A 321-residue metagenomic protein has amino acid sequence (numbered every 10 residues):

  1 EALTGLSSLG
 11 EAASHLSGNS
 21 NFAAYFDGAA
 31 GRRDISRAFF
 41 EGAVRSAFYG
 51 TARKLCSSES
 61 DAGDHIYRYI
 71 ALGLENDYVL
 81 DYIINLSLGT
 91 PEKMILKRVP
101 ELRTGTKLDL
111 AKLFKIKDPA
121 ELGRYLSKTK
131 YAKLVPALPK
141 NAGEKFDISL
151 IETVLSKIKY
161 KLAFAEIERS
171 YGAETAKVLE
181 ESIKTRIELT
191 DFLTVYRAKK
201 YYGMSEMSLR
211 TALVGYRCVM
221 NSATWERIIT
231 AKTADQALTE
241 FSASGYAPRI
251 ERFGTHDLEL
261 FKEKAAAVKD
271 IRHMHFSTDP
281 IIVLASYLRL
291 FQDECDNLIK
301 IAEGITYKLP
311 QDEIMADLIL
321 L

Functional and structural regions predicted by a protein language model:
E1-L321: N-terminal domain-start signal
